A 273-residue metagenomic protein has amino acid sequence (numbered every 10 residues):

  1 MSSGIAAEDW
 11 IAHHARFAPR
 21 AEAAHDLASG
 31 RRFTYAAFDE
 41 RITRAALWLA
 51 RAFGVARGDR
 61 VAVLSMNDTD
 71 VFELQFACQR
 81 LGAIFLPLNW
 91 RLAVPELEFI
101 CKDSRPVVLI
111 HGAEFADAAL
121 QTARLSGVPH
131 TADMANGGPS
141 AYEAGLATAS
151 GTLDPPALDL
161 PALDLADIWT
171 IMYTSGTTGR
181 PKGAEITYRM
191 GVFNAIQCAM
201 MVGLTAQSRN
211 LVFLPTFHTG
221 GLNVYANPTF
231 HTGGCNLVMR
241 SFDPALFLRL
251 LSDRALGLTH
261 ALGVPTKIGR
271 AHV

Functional and structural regions predicted by a protein language model:
I11-T34: AMP-dependent adenylate-forming
P19-R20, S150-Y173, R180, G203-R209: Conserved pre-ATP/AMP-binding loop-to-beta segment of ANL
R31, W48-P95: Conserved AMP-binding/adenylate-forming
R32-A36, W169-F193: Conserved AMP-binding A3 loop
D39-L47, A184-T205, F213-F217, N223 (+1 more regions): Conserved structural elements of the adenylate-forming
M66, H111-A118, L214, R240-D243 (+1 more regions): Adenylate-forming
A116-L165: ANL superfamily adenylate-forming
V192-R209, F217-H260: Conserved AMP-binding/adenylation subdomain of ANL enzymes
